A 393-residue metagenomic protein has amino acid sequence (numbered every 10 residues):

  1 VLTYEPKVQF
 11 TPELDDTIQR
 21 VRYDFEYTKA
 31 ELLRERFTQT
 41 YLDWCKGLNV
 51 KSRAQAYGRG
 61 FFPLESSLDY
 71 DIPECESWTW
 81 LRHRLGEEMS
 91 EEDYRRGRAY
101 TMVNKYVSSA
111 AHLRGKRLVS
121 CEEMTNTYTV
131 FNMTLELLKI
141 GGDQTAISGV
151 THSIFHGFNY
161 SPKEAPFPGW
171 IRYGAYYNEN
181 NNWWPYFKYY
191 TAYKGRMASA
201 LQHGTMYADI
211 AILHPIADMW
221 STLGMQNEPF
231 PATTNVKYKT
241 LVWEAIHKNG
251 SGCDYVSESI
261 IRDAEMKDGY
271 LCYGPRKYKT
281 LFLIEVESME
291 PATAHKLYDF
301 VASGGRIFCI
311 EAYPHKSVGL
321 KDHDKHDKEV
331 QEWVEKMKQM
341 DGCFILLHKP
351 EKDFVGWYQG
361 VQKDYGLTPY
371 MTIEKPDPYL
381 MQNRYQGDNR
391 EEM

Functional and structural regions predicted by a protein language model:
V1-P73, W78-M393: Carbohydrate-binding surfaces of carbohydrate-active enzymes
